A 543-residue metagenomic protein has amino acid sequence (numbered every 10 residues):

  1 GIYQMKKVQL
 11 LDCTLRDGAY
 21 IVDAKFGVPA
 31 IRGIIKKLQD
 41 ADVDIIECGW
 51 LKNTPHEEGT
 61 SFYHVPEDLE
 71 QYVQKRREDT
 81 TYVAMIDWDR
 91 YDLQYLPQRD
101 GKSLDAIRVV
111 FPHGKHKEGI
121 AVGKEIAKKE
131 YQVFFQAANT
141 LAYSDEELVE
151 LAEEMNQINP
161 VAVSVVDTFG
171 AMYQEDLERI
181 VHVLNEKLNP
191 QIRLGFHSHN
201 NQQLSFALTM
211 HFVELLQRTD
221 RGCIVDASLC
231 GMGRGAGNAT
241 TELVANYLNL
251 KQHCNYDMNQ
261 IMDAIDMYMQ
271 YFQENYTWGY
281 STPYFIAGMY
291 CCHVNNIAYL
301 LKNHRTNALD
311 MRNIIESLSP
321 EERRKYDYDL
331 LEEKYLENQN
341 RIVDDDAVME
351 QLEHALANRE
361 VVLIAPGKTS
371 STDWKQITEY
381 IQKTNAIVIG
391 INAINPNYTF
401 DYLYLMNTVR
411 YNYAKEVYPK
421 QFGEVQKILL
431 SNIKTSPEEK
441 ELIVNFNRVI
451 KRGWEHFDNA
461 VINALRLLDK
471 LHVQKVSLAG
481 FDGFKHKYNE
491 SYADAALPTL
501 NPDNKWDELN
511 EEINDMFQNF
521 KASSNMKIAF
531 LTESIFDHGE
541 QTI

Functional and structural regions predicted by a protein language model:
I2-D346: Catalytic cores and adjacent flexible loops of soluble metabolic enzymes that perform enolate/carbanion chemistry on
I342-I543: Metal-ion/cofactor- or nucleotide/acyl-coenzyme-handling active-site neighborhoods
